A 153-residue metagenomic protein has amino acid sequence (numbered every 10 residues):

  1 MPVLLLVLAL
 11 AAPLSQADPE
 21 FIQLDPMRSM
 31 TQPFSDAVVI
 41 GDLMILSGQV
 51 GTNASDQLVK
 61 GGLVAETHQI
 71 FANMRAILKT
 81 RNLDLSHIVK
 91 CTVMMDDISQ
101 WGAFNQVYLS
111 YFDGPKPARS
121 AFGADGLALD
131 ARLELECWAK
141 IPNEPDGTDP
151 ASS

Functional and structural regions predicted by a protein language model:
V3-A72, A76-H87, M94-S153: N-terminal presequence-like segments and the immediate start of the first folded domain
